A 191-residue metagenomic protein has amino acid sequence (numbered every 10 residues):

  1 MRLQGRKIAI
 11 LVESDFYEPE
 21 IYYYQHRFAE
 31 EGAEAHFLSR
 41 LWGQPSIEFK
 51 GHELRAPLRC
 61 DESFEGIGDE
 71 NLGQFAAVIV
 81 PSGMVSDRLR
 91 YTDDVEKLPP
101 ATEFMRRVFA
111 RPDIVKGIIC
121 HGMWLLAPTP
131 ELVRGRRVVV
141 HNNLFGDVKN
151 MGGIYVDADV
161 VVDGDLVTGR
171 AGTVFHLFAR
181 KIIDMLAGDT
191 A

Functional and structural regions predicted by a protein language model:
M1-D113, W124-R134, F145-A191: Extended, subdomain-level signal for the structured scaffold at the beginning of enzyme domains
K116-G117, V138: A short beta-strand/loop micro-motif in the catalytic core of glycosyltransferases that engages the nucleotide-sugar
I118-G122: Short, thiol/selenol-centered motifs that function as redox-active sites or metal-ligating centers
V140-N143: Substrate-gating cap/lid alpha-helix
